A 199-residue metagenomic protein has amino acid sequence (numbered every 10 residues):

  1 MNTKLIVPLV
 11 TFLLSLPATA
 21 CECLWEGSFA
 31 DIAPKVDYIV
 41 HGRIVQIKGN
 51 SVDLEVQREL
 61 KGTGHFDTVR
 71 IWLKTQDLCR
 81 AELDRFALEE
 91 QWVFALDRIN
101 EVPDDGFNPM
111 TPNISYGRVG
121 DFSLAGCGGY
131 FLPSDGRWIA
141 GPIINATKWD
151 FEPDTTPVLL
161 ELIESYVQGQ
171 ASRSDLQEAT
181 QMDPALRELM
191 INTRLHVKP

Functional and structural regions predicted by a protein language model:
M1-V7: Bacterial N-terminal signal peptides that target proteins for export
S15-P17: N-terminal signal peptide c-region/cleavage motif recognized by signal peptidases
T19-C21, D77, A125: Extracellular secreted precursors and ectodomains with disulfide-bonded cysteine-rich loops/domains
C21-V36: Short boundary/loop segments of OB/S1/cold-shock single-stranded nucleic-acid-binding domains
P34-K35, L73-Q76: Short N-terminal edge-element motif at the start of the domain
V36-Q57: Structural detector for short beta-strands of small beta-barrel domains
N50-L73: OB-fold (S1/OB) nucleic-acid-binding surfaces
C79-P199: Netrin-like (NTR/C345C) domain of secreted extracellular proteins
